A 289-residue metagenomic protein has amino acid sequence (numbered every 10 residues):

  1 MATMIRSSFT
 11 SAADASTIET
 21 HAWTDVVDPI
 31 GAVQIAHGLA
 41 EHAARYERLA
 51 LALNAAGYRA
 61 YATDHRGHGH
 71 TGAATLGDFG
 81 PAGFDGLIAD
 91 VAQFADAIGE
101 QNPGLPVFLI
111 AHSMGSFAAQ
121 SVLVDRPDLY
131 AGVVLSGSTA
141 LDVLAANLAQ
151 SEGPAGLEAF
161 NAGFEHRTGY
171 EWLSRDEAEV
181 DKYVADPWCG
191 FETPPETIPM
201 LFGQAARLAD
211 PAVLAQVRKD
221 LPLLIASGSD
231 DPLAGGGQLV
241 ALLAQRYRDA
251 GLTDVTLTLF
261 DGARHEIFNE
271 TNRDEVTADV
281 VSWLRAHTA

Functional and structural regions predicted by a protein language model:
M1-V27: N-terminal cap/lid segment of alpha/beta-hydrolase-fold proteins
I30, H37-E41, S113-M114, S229-D230: Active-site glycine-rich loops that stabilize anionic/oxyanionic intermediates across multiple enzyme folds
A43-R45, A50-L76: Conserved alpha/beta-hydrolase
G80-E100: Alpha/beta-hydrolase active-site loop
I110-H112, S116-P194: Alpha/beta-hydrolase-fold enzymes
I225-S227: Short beta-strand/loop motif that positions the catalytic acidic residue of the alpha/beta-hydrolase fold
S229-L259: Conserved loop-alpha-helix segment in the C-terminal half of the alpha/beta-hydrolase fold that carries the catalytic
A250, D254-A289: Catalytic active-site module of serine/aspartate enzymes centered on a nucleophile-bearing elbow/loop
